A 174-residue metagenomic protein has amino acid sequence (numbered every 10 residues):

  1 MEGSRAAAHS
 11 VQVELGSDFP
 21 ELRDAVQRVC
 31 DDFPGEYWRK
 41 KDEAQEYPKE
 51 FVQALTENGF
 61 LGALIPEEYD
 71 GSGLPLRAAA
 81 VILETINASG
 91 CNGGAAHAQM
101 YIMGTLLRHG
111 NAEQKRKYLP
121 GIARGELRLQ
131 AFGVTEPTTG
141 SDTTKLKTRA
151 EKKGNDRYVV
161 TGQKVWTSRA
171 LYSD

Functional and structural regions predicted by a protein language model:
M1-E21: Intrinsic disorder at enzyme termini
A8-Q12, R23-V26, K49, G62: Low-complexity, intrinsically disordered short peptide segments enriched in small/polar/basic residues
D18-D32: A non-catalytic, amphipathic alpha-helix used as a structural packing/dimerization or gating element in enzyme scaffolds
P34-S173: Glycine-rich flavin
